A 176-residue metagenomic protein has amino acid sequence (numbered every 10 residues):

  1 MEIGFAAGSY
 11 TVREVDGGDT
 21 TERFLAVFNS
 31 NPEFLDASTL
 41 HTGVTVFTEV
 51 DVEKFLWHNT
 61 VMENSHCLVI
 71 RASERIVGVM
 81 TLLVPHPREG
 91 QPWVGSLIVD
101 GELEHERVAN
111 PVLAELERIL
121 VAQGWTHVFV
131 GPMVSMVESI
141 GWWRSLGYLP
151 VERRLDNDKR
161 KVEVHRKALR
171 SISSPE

Functional and structural regions predicted by a protein language model:
M1-E104, L113-E115, I119, E152-D156 (+1 more regions): Acetyl-CoA-dependent GNAT
R107: Glycine-rich phosphate-binding loop
N110: Residues forming the Rossmann-fold NAD(P)(H) cofactor-binding site
V121-P132: Conserved GNAT acetyl-CoA-binding A-motif
V130-I140, D156-R160: Conserved beta-strand-loop-alpha-helix junction that forms the acyl-donor binding cleft
R144-R154: Conserved acetyl-CoA-binding loop of GNAT-fold acetyltransferases
